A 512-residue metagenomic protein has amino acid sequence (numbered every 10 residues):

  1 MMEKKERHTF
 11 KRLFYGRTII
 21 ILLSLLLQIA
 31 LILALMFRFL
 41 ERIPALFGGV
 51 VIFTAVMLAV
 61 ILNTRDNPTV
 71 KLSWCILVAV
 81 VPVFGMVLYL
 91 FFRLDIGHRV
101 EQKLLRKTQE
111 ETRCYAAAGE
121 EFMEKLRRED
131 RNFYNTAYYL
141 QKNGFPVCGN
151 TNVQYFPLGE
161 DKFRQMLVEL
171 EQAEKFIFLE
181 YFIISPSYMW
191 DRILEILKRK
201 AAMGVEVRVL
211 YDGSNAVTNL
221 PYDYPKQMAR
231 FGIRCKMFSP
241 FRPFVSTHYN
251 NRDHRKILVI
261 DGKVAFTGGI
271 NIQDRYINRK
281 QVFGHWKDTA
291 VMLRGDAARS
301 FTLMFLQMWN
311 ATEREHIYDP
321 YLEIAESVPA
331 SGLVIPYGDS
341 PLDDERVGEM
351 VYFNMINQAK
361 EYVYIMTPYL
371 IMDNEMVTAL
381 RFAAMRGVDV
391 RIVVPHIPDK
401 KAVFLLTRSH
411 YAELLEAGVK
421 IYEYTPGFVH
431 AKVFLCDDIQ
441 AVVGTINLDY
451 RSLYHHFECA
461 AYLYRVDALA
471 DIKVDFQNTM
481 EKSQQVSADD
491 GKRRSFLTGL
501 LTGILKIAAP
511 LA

Functional and structural regions predicted by a protein language model:
M1-E349, N354, Q358, P398 (+5 more regions): N-terminal localization/anchoring segments of enzymes in phospholipid and broader phosphate metabolism
F182, Y369, V403: Glycine- and other small-residue-rich loops at beta-strand/loop junctions that grip anionic moieties
A359, Y369-R391, P395, K400: Helical hairpin unit composed of two closely spaced alpha helices linked by a short loop
M366-T367, Y424, V443-G444: Thr-Gly-centered strand-to-loop micro-motif
R386, R391-C436: A beta-strand-loop signature enriched in Asp, Gly, Thr, and Trp that corresponds to the sialidase/neuraminidase Asp-box
